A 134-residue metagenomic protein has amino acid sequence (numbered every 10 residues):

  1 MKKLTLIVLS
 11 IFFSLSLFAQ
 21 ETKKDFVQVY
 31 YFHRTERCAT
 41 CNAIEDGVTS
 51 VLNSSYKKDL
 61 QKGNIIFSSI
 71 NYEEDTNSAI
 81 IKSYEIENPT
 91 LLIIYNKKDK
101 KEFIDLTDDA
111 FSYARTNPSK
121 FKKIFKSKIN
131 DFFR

Functional and structural regions predicted by a protein language model:
M1-K23: Bacterial Sec-dependent N-terminal signal peptides
K23-Y56: Local sequence-structure signature of Cys/Sec-based thiol-disulfide redox active-site neighborhoods
V27, G63-I66, N88-P89: Loop/turn elements at helix/coil->beta-strand transitions in domains of secreted/extracellular proteins
R34-C41, E45, E74, A114-P118 (+1 more regions): Solvent-exposed, acidic/flexible segments
L60-T76: Thiol-based oxidoreductase modules, predominantly thioredoxin-like and allied folds used for disulfide exchange
D75-K97: Structural alpha/beta surface segment adjacent to cysteine/selenocysteine redox centers across thiol/disulfide enzymes
I93-R134: Non-catalytic, surface beta->alpha helical segment in thiol-disulfide oxidoreductase systems
